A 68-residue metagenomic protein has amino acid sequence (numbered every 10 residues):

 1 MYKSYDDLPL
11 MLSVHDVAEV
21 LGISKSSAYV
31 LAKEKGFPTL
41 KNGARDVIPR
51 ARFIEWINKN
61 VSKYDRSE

Functional and structural regions predicted by a protein language model:
M1-K3, S67-E68: Compositionally biased, disordered extreme N-termini, encompassing classical targeting presequences
Y2-S27, L31: Polyanion-binding surface elements
K33-E34, N58: Residue-level detection of the helix-turn-helix DNA-binding "recognition helix"
L40-V47: Short Lys/Arg-enriched helix C-cap and helix-to-coil transition segments that create basic nucleic-acid-contact patches
I54-E68: A short, Lys/Arg-enriched interface patch at domain edges and termini
